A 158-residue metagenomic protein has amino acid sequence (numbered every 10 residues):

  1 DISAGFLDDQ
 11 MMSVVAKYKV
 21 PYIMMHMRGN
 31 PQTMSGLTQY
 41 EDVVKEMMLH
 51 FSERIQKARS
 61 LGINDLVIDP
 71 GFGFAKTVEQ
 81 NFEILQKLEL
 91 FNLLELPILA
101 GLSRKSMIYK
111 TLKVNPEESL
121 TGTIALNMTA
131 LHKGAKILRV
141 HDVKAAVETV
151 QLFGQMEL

Functional and structural regions predicted by a protein language model:
I2-Q56, S60, A75-L158: Active-site-adjacent loop and "lid" segments of alpha/beta metabolic enzymes
G62-D65: A short helix-to-beta-strand connector/capping loop
G71: Conserved Motif II region of HX4D acyltransferases
